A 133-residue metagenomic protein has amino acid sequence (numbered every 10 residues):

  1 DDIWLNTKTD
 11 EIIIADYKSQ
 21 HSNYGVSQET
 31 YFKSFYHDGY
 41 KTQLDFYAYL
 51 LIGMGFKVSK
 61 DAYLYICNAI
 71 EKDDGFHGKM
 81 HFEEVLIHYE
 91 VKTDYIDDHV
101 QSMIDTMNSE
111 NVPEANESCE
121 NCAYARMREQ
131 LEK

Functional and structural regions predicted by a protein language model:
D1, K41-L44, T93: Generic internal hydrophobic packing segments that stabilize the cores of diverse globular domains
D1-Y31, Y47: Conserved catalytic cores of phosphodiester-cleaving nucleases, focusing on short active-site segments
Y24-D38, F82-E90: Short histidine-centered catalytic/ligand-binding loop motif
K33-K41, S109-V112: Short, charged/polar micro-motifs that form catalytic or ligand-binding hotspots
Y40-I52: An active-site-proximal "capping" alpha-helix that borders the catalytic cofactor pocket
L50-K133: Metal-dependent nuclease catalytic regions and adjoining charged, substrate-binding loops involved in nucleic-acid end
